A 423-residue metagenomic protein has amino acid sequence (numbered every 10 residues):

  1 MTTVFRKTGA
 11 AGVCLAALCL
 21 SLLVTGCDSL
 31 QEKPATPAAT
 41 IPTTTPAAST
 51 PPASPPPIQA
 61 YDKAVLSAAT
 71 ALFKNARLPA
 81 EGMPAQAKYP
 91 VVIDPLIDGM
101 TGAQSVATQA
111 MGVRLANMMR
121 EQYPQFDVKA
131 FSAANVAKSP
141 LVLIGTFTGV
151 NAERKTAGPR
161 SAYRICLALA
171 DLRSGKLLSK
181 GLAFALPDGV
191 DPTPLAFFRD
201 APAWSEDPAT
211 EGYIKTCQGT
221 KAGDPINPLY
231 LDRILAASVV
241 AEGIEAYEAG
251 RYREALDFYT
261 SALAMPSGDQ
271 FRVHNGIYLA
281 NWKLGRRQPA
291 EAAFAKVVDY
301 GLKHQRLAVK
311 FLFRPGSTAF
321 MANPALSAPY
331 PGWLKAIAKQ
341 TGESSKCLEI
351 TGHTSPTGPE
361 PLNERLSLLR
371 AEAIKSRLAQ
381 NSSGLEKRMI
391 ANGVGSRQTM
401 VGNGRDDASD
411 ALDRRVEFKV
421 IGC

Functional and structural regions predicted by a protein language model:
C27-Q86, L172-S261: C-terminal/domain-edge helix-coil "capping" segments
A48-K63, L302-A336, S355-P361: Short, solvent-exposed beta-strand/turn patches at coil↔beta or beta↔helix junctions that act as interaction loops
Y61-A80, P84-Q125, R164, R199-D200: An acidic helix/loop motif centered on a single conserved Asp/Glu that marks catalytic or ligand-interacting sites
A64-P84, T318-T351, S376-Q380, F418-C423: Periplasmic peptidoglycan-binding/anchoring modules of Gram-negative envelope and division proteins
L72, A76, P90-L96, E121 (+2 more regions): A short, hydrophobic beta-strand-centered structural micro-motif
Q86-G102, L307-S317, L334-A371, M389-G402: Short, surface-exposed beta-strand segments enriched in small/polar/acidic residues
G102-L115, Q288, M321-S327, H353-C423: Periplasmic OmpA-like peptidoglycan-binding domain that tethers envelope proteins to the cell wall
D232-Y300: Alpha-helical protein-protein interaction scaffolds
